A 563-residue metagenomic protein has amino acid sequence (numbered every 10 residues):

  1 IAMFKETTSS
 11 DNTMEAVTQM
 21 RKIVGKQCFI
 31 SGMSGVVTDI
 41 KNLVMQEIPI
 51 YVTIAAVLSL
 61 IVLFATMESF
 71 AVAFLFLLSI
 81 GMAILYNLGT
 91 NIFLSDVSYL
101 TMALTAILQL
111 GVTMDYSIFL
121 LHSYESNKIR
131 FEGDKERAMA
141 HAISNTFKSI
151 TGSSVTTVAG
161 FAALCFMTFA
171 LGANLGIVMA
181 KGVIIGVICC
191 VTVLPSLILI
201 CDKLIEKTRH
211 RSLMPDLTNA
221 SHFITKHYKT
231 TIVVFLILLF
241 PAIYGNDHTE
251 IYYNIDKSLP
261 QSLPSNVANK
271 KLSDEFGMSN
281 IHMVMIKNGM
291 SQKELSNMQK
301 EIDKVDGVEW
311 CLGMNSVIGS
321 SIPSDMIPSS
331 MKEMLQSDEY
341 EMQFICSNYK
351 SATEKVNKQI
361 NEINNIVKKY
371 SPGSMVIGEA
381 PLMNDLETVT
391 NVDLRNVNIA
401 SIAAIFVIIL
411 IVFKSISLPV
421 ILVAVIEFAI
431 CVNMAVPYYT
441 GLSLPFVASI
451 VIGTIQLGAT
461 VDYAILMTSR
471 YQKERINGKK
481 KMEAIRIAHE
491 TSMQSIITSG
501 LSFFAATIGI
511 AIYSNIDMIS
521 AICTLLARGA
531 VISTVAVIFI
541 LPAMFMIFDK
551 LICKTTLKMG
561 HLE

Functional and structural regions predicted by a protein language model:
I1-S34, E250-L418, A424-S443: Structured non-transmembrane domains adjacent to transmembrane bundles in polytopic membrane proteins
T8-I251, K368-E563: Membrane-embedded transmembrane helical bundles of large multi-pass transporters/channels
